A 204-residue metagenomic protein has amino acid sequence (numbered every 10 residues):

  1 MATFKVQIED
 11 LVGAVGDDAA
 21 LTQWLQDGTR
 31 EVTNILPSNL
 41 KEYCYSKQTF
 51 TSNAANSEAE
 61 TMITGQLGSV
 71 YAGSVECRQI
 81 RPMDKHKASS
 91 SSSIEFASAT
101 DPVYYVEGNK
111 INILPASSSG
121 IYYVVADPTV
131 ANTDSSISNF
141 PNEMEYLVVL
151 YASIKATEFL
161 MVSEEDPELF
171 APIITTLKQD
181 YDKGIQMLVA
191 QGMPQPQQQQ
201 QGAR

Functional and structural regions predicted by a protein language model:
M1-R204: Glycine-enriched, solvent-exposed interface loops adjoining structured elements
